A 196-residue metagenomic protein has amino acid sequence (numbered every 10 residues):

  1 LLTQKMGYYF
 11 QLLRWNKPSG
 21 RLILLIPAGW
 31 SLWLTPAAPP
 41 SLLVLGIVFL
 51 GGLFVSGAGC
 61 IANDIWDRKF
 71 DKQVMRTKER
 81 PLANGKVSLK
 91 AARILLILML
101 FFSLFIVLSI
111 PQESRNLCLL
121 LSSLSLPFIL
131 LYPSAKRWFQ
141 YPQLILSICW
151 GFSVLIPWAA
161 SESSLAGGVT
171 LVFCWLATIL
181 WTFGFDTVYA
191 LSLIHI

Functional and structural regions predicted by a protein language model:
L1-Q11: Short, Lys/Arg-rich, polar N-terminal cytosolic tail immediately upstream of the first transmembrane signal-anchor
F10-Q11, R80-V169, F173: Intramembrane alpha-helical segments
W15-W33, S147: The first (N-terminal) embedded transmembrane alpha-helix
A28-G29, W33-W66, R76, L100-L104 (+2 more regions): Membrane-embedded alpha-helical segments that form the functional core of polytopic membrane enzymes, especially those
I194-I196: Conserved small/polar residues in nucleotide/adenosyl-binding loops
